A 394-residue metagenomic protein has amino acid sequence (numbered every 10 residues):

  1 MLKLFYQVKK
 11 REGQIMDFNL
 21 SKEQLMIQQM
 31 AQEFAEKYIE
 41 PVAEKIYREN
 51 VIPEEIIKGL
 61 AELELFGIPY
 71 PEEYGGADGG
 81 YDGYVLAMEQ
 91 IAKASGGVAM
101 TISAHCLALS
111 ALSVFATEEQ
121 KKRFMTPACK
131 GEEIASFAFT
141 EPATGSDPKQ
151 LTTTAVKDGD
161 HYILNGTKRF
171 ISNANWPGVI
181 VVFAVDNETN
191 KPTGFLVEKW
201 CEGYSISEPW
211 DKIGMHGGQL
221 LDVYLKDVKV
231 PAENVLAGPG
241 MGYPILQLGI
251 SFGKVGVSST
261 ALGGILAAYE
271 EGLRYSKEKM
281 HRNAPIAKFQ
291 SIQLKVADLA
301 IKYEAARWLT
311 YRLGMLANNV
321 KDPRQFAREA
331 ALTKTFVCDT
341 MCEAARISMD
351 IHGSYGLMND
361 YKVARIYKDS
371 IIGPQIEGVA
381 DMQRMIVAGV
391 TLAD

Functional and structural regions predicted by a protein language model:
F5-Y6: Aromatic (phenylalanine/tyrosine) cluster motif
K9-A94, V98, F115-E119, C129-E132 (+5 more regions): Alpha-helical interface subdomain recognition
A128, A143-S146, F170-N173, V185-D186 (+1 more regions): Short Gly/Pro-enriched turn/cap motifs at secondary-structure boundaries
G131-F139: A short, Trp-centered hydrophobic/proline-enriched beta-strand micro-motif
Q150, E202-P231: Flexible, small-/acidic-enriched active-site or ligand-binding loops
H161, N165-I206: A short core secondary-structure module
D227-P244: Long, acidic (Asp/Glu-rich), low-complexity accessory segments flanking structured domains
